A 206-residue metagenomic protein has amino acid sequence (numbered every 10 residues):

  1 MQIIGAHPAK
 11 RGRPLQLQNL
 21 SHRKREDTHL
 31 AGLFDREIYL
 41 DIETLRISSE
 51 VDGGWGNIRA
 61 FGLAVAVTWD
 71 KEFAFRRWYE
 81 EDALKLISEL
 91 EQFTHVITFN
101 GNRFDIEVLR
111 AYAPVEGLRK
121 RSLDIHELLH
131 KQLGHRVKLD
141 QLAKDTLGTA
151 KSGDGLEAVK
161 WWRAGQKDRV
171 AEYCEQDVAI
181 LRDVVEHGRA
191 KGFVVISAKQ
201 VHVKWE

Functional and structural regions predicted by a protein language model:
M1-E206: DEDD superfamily 3′-5′ metal-dependent exonuclease/proofreading module
